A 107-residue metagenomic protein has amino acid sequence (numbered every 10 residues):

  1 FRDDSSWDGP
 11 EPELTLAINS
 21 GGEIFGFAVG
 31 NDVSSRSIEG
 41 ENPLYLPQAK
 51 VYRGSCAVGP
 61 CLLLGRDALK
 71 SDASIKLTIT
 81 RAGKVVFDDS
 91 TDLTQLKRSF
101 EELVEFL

Functional and structural regions predicted by a protein language model:
R2-W7, E13-N19, L46-K50, L64-D67: A generic local secondary-structure boundary/capping motif
D8-P12, E23, C56, S71-A73: Short, basic and Ser/Thr-rich N-terminal targeting/leader segments
I18-G22, T80-G83: Short acidic-glycine loop/turn motifs at beta-strand connectors
G26-G30: RNA pseudouridine synthases
R36-L107: Catalytic-pocket segment enriched in acidic/His residues
